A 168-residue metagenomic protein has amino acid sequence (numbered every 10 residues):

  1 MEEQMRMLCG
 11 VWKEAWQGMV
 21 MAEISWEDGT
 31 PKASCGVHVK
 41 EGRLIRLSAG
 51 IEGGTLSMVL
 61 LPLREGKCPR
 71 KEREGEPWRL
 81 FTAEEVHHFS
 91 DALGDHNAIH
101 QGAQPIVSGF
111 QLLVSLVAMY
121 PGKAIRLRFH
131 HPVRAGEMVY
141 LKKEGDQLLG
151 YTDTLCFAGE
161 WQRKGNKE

Functional and structural regions predicted by a protein language model:
M1-G29, F89, L93-A98, Q104-I125: Active-site helix/loop of acyl-thioester processing domains in fatty-acid/polyketide metabolism, spanning hotdog-fold
E2-E3, G10-W78, A135, K142-E168: HotDog/MaoC-like acyl-thioester-processing domains
V59, S90, R128: Residues in well-ordered beta-strands of folded domains
E65-Q104: Glycine-rich, acidic
F81, I106, V133-A135: Hydrophobic beta-strand core residues of beta-sandwich domains
N97, S115, A135-E137, L141: Residues in flexible loops and secondary-structure boundaries
Y120-Y140: A conserved acidic, glycine/proline-rich C-terminal tail/linker
